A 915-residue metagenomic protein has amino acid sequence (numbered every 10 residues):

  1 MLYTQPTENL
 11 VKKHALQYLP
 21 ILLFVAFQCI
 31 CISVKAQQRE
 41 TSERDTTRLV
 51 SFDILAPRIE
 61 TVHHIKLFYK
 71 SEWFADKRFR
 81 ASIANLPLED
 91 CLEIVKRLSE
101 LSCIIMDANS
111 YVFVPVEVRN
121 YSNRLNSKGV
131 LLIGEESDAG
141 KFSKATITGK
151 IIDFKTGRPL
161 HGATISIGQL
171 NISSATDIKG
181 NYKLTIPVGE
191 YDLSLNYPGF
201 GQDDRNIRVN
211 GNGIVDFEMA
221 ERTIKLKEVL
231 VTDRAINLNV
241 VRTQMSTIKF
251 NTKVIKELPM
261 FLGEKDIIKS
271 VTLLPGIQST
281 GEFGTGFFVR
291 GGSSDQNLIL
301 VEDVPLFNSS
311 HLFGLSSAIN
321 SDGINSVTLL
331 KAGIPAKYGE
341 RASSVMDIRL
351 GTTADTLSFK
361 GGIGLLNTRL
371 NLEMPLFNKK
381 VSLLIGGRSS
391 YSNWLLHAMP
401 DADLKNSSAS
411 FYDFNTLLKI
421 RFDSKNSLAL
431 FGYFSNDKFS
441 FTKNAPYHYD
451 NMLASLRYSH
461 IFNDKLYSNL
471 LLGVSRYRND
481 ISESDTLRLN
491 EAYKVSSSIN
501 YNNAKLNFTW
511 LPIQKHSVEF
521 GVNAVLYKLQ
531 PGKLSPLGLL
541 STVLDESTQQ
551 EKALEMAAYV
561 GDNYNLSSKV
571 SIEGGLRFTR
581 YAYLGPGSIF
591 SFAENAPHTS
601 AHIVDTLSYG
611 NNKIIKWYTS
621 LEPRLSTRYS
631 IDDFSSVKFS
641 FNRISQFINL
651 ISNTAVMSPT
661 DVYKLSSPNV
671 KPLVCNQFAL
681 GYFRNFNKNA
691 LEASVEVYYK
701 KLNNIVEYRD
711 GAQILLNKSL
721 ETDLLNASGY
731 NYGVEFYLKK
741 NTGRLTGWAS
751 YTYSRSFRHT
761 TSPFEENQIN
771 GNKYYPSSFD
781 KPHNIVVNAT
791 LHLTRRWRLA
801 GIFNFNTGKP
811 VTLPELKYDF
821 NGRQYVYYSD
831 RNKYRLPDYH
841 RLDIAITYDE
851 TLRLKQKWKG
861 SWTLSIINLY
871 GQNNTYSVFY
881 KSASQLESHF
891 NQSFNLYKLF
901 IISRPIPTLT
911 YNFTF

Functional and structural regions predicted by a protein language model:
A56, E60-H63, S99, A108-I152 (+7 more regions): Short, acidic, small-residue-rich periplasmic hinge/interaction motif at the N-terminus of Gram-negative outer-membrane
L131-L132, A175, G199-G201, R208 (+5 more regions): Periplasmic N-terminal accessory/gating domains of Gram-negative outer-membrane beta-barrel systems
R158-P159, L170-N181, S620: Short, acidic Ser/Thr/Gly-rich low-complexity loop/linker segments typical of extracellular and cell-surface proteins
R478-D480, K528-L540, A582-D605, Y629 (+4 more regions): Surface-exposed extracellular loop regions of Gram-negative outer-membrane beta-barrel proteins, predominantly
Y501-K505, S547, E555-A557, L665-K671 (+5 more regions): Outer membrane beta-barrel strand-and-loop segments of large Gram-negative receptors, especially TonB-dependent
G521-S635, P763-N767: Signature of Gram-negative outer-membrane beta-barrel scaffolds
Y698-K701, L720-E815: Gram-negative outer-membrane beta-barrel transporters
R796, F805-G822, Y839-D843, T847-F915: C-terminal beta-signal and adjacent terminal beta-strands/loops of Gram-negative outer-membrane beta-barrel proteins
